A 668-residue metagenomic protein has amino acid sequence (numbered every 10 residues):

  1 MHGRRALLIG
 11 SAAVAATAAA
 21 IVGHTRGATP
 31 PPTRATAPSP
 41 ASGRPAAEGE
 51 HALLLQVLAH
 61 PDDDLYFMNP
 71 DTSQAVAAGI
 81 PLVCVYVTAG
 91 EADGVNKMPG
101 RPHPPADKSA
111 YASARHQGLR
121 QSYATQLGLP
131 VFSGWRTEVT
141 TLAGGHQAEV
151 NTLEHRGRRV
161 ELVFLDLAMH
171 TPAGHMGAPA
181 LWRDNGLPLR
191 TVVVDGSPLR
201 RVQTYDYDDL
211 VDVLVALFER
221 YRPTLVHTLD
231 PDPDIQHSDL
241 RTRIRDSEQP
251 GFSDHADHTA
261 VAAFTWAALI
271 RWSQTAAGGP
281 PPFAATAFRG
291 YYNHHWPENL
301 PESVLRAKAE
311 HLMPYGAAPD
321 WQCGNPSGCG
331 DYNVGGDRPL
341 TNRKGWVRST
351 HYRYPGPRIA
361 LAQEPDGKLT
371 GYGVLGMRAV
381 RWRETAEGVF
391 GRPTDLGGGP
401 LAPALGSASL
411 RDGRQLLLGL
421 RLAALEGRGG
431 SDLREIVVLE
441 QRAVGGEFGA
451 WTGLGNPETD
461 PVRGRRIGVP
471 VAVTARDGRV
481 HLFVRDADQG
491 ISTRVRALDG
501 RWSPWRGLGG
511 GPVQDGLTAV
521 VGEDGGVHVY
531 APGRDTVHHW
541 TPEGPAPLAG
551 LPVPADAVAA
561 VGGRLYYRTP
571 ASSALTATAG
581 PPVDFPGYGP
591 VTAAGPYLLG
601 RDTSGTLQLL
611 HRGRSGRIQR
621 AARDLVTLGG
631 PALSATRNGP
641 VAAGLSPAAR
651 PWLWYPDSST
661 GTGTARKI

Functional and structural regions predicted by a protein language model:
M1-A13: N-terminal secretory signal peptides and thylakoid transit peptides that target proteins across membranes
A16-H24: Hydrophobic alpha-helical membrane-insertion segments, chiefly the h-region of N-terminal signal peptides
G27-V211, V215-R220: Active-site rim/loop-helix segments in enzyme catalytic domains that contact anionic ligands
E91-V95, H170-G174, D234-S238, H294-P297 (+1 more regions): Short catalytic/ligand-binding loop motif for oxyanion handling, primarily in non-cytosolic enzymes, centered on
G144, E149, R156, R200 (+3 more regions): The feature marks non-catalytic terminal segments
L214-D234: Proline-aspartate-enriched helix->loop->beta-strand connector
W346-I668: A structural motif
